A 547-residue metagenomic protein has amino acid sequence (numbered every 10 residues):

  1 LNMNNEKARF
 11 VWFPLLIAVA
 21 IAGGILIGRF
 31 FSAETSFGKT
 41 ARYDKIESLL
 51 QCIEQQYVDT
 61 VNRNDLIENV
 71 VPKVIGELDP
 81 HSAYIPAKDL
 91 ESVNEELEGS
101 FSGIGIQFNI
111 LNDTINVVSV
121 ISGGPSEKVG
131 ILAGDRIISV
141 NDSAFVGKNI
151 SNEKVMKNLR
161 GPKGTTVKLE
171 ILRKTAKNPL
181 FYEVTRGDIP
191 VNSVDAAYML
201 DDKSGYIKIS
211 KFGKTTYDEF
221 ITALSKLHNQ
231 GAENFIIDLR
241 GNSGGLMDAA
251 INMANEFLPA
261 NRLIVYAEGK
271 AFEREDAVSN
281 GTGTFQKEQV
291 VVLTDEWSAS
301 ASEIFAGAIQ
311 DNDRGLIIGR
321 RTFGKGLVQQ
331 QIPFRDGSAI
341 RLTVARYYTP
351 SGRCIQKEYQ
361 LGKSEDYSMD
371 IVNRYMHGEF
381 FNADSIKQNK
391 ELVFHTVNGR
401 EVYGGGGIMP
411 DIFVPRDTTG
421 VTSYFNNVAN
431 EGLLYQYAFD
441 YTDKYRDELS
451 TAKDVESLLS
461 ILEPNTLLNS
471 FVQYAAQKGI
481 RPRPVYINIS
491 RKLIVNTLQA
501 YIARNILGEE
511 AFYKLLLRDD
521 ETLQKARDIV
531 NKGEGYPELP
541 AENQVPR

Functional and structural regions predicted by a protein language model:
L1-R9: Short, Lys/Arg-rich N-terminal segment immediately upstream of the first membrane anchor
W12-R29: Hydrophobic membrane-insertion alpha-helices, especially the h-region of bacterial N-terminal signal peptides
I27-R42, I46, L50-V58, N62-R63 (+4 more regions): Cleft-lining beta-strand/loop regions that shape enzyme active-site pockets
Y57-V118, G164-A196, L517-R527, G535-E542: Extended, small/polar residue-biased N-terminal targeting/export presequences and adjacent propeptide/linker tracts
G134-R136: Structural motif
V140-N141, L172, E358, G405: Residue-level recognition of conserved beta-strand edge/terminus positions
A301, D313, R320, G324-L392: Polar, glycine-rich mid-to-C-terminal structural blocks that act as macromolecule-binding/assembly scaffolds
C354-I355, Y359-R547: Conserved functional hotspot residues or short segments at active or partner-binding sites across diverse domains
